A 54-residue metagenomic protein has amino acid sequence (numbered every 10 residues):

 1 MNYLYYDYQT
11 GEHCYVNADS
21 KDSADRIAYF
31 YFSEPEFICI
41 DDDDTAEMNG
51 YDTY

Functional and structural regions predicted by a protein language model:
M1-E12: Short aromatic-glycine-(Arg/Gly/Cys) micro-motifs in beta-strand/loop hairpins
E12-V16, T45-M48: Short, surface-exposed beta-strand/loop "edge" segments at domain boundaries and coil↔beta transitions
V16-E34: Short, flexible N-terminal segments of the mature chain
Y29-Y54: Short, mixed-charge low-complexity intrinsically disordered segments
